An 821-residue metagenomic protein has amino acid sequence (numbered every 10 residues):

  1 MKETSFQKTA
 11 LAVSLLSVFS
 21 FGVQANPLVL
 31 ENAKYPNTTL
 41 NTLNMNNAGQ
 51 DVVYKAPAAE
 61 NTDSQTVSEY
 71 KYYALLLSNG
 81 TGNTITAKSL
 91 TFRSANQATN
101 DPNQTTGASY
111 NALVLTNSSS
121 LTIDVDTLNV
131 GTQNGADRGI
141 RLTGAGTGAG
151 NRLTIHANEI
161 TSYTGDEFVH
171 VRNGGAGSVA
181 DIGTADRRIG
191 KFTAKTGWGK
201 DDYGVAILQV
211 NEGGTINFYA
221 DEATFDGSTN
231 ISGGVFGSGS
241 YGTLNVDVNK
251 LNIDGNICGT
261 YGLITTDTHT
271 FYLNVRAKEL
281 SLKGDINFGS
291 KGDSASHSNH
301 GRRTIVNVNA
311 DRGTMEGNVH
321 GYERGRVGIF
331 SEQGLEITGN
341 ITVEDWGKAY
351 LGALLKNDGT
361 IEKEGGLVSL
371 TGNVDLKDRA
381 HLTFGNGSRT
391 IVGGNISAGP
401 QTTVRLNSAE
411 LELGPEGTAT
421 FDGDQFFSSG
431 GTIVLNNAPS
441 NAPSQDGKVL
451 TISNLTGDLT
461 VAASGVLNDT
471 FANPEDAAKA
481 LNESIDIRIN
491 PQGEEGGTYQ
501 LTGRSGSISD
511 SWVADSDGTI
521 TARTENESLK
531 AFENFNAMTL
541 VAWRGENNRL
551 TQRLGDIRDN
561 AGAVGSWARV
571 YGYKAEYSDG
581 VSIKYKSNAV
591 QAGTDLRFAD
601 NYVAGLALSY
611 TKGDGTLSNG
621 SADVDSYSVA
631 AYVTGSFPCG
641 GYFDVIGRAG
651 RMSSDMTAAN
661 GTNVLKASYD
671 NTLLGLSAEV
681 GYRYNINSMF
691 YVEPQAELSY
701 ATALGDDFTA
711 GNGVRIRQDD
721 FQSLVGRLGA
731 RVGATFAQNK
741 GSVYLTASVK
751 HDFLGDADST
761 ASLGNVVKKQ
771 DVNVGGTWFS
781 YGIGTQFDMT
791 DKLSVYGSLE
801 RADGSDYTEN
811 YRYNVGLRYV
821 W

Functional and structural regions predicted by a protein language model:
M1-A25: Gram-negative bacterial Sec-dependent N-terminal signal peptides
K2, P27, S429, V434-V449 (+3 more regions): Outer-membrane translocation/initiation segment of Type V secreted surface proteins
A25-L90, T99-P102, Y571: N-terminal segments that cap or nucleate solenoid repeat domains
L28-N37, N41-N44, Y72-N79, A108-N117 (+19 more regions): Glycine-rich beta-solenoid repeat tracts in large extracellular/virion proteins
N46-T66, T84-S94, T122-G131, R152-T161 (+13 more regions): Right-handed parallel beta-helix
R93, Q97-P102, S109-Y110, T116-T122 (+6 more regions): Right-handed parallel beta-helix
E332, T338, T342-D345, L351-I487 (+1 more regions): Extracellular beta-strand/loop-rich repeat segments of large surface/secreted proteins
N436, A563, V570-W821: Membrane translocator/pore-forming domains, dominated by Gram-negative outer-membrane beta-barrels
